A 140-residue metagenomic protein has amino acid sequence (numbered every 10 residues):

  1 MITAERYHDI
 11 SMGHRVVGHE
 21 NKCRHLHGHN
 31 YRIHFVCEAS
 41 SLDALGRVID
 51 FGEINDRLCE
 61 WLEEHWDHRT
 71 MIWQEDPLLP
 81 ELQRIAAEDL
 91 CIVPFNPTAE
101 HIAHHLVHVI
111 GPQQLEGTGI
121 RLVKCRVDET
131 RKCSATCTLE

Functional and structural regions predicted by a protein language model:
M1-E140: Charge-rich, low-complexity N-terminal segments
